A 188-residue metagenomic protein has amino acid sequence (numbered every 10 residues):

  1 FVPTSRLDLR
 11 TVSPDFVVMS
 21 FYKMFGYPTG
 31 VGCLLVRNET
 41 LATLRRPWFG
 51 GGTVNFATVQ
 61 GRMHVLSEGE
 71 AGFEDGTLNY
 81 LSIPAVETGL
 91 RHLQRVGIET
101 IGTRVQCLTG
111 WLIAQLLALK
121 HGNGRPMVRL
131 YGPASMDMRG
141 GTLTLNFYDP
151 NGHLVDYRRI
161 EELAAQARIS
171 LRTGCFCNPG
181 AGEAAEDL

Functional and structural regions predicted by a protein language model:
F1-L188: Pyridoxal 5′-phosphate
